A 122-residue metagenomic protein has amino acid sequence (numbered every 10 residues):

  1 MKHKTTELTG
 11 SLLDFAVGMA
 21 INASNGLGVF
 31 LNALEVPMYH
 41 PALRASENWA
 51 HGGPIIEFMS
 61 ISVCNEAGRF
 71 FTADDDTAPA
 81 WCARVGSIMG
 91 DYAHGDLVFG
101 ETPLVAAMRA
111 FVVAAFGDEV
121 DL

Functional and structural regions predicted by a protein language model:
M1-L122: Glycine-rich anion-binding surface patch
